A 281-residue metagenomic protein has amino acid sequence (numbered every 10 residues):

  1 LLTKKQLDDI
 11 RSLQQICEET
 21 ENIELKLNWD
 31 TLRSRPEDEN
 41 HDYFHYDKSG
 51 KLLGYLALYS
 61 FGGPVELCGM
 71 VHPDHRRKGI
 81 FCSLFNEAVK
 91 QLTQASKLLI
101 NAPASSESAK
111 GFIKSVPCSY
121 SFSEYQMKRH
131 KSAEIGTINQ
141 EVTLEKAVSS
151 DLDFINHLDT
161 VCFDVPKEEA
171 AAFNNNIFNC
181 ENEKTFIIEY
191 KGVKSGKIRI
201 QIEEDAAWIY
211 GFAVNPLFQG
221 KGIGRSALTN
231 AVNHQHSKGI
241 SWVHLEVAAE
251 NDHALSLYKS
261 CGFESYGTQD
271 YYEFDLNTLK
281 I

Functional and structural regions predicted by a protein language model:
L1-T31, E124, I138-K167: Short amphipathic alpha-helix that is part of the acyltransferase structural core
E18, L25-A88, I198-A207: Conserved donor-binding loop and adjoining core beta-sheet/short helix segment in diverse acyl/aminoacyl transferases
D42-F44, K184-I187: Hydrophobic beta-strand residues of extracellular immunoglobulin-like
F61-G62, P73-Q140, Y272-F274: Acyl-donor-binding surface of acyltransferase catalytic domains
E66-R77, F212-Q219, V247-A248: A short, internal acetyl-CoA/4′-phosphopantetheine-binding micro-motif in the GNAT/acyltransferase core
L67-G69, L98-A102, I209, V243-V247: Conserved hydrophobic beta-strand within the GNAT/NAT acetyltransferase core sheet that lines the active-site cleft
R77-K90, S115, G211-V214, G220-S237 (+1 more regions): Conserved acetyl-CoA-binding loop-helix of GNAT-fold acetyltransferases
Y125-D151, S241, E246-D252, G267-I281: C-terminal "cap" of GNAT-fold acetyltransferases
